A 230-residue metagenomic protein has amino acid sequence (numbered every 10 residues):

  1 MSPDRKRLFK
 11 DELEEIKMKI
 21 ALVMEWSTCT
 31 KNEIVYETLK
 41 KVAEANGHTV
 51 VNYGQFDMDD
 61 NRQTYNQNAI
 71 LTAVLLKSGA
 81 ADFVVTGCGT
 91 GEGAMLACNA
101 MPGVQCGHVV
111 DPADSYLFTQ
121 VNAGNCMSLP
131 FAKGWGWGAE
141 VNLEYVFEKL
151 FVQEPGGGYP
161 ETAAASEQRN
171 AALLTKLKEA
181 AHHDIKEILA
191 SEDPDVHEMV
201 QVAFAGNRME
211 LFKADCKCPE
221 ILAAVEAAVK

Functional and structural regions predicted by a protein language model:
S2-K17: Short, Lys/Arg-enriched N-terminal segments with co-localized hydrophobic residues within the first ~10-30 amino acids
K19-T38: N-terminal beta1-alpha1 ligand-phosphate binding loop
W26-C29, C88-G93, G134-W135: Gly/Ser/Thr-rich loops at beta-strand to alpha-helix junctions that form or flank small-molecule/cofactor-binding
I34, T38-A45, S78, K178-K230: Patatin-like phospholipase
H48-R62: A short beta-strand-loop structural module common to alpha/beta enzyme folds
L71-M101: Glycine-rich phosphate-binding loop
M101-P130: Short, acidic/small-residue loops that bind anionic groups at enzyme active sites
T119-D195, M199-V202, G206-E210: C-terminal binding/interaction regions
